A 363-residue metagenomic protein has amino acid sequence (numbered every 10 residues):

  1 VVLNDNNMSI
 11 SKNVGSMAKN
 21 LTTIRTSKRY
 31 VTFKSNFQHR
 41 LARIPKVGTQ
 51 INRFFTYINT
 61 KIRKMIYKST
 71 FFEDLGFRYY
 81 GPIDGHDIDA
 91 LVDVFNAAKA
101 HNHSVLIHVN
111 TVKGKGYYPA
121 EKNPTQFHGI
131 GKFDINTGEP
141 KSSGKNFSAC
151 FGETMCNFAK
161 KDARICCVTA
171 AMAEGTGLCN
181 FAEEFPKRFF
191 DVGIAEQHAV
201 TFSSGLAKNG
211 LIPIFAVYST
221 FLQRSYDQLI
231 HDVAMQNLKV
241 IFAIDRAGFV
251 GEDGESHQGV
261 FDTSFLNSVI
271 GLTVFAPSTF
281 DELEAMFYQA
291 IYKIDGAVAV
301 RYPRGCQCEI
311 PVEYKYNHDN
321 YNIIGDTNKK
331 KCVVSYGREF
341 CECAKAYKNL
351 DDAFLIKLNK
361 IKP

Functional and structural regions predicted by a protein language model:
V1-M8, A173-A247, V260-F261, P363: Thiamine diphosphate
V2-N4, H108-K113, I241-D245, R301-P303 (+1 more regions): Short beta-strand segments
N4, Y67, L75, H101-V105 (+8 more regions): Short coil/turn connectors at secondary-structure junctions
N7-F151: Long, well-ordered, tryptophan-enriched scaffold segments
I10-S16, T22, V92-V94, G116-N123 (+9 more regions): Short acidic, glycine/serine/threonine-rich loops at helix termini
R40-T56, K68-R78, T125-S142, N180-F185 (+4 more regions): Gly-rich Lys/Arg/Thr-decorated short loops/hinges at beta-loop-alpha junctions or inter-strand turns that position
D93-N96, H128-G129, N146-K161, G177-E183 (+3 more regions): Glycine-/acidic-rich phosphate or pyrophosphate-binding loops and their flanking alpha/beta elements
E183, R188-V192, E196, Y336-P363: Generic long, charged, amphipathic alpha-helical segments
